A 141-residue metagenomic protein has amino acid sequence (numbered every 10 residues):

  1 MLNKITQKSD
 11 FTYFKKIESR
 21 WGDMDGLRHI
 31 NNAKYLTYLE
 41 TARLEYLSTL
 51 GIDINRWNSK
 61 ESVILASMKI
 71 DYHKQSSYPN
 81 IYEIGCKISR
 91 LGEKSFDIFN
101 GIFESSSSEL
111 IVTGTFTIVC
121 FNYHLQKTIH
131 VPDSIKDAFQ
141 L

Functional and structural regions predicted by a protein language model:
M1-S9, Y13-K15, S77-Y78, I88-L141: HotDog/MaoC-like acyl-thioester-processing domains
M1-Y46: Catalytic strand-loop segment that frames the active site of acyl-thioester-processing enzymes
K16-R20, D71, T117: Generic structural detector for well-ordered beta-strands
D23, Y35-Y38, I64, F99 (+1 more regions): Residue-level recognition of specific faces of alpha-helices
D23-N32, L65-A66, K74, Y123: Generic structural "secondary-structure junction" signal
R28, T37, E61-V63, E109 (+1 more regions): Residues that recognize and position ribonucleotide moieties
E40-R43, G51-I52, Q140: A generic structural signal for secondary-structure junctions that act as hinges or helix/strand caps at the edges
Y46-F96, I111-V112, V119: Hydrophobic beta-strand-centered segment that forms part of the acyl-chain substrate-binding groove
